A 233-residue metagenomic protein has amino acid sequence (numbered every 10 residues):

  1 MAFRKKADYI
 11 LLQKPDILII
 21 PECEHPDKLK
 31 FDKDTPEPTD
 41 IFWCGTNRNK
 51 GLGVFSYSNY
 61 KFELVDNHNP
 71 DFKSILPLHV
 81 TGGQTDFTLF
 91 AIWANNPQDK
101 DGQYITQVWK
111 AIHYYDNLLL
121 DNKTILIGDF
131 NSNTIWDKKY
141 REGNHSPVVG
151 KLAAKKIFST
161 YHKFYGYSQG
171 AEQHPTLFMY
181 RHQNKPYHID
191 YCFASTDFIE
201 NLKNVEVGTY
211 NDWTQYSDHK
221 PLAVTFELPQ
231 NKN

Functional and structural regions predicted by a protein language model:
M1, C23, A94, F130 (+1 more regions): Active-site metal-binding loops of divalent metal-dependent hydrolases
M1-T35, Q230-N233: N-terminal, active-site-proximal structural segment of metallo-dependent hydrolase catalytic domains
A2-K5, H25-L29, P97-D99, N133-I135 (+1 more regions): Active-site environment of divalent metal-dependent phosphoester hydrolases
I17, Q107-I189: Metal-dependent phosphoesterases centered on the DNase I-like endonuclease/exonuclease/phosphatase
E22-N96: Structured beta-strand-rich core segments of catalytic domains in phosphoester-bond hydrolases
N47-E63, T81, M179-N201, F226-P229: Conserved beta strand-loop-helix elements of the APE1-like EEP
F90-V108, T134-K139: Surface-exposed cleft-lining segments at the edges of enzyme active sites
Q215-N233: Surface polyanion/phosphate-binding segment centered on an Asp-His-Pro turn
